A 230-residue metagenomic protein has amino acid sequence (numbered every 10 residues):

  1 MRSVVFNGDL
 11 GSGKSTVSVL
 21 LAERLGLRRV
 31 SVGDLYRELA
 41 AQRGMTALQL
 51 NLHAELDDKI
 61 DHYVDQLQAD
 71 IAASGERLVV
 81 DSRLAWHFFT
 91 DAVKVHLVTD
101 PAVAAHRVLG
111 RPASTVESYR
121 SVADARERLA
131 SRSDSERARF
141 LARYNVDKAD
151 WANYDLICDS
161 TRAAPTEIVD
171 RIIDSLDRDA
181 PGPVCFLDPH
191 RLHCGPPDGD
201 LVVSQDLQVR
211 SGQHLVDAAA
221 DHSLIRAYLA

Functional and structural regions predicted by a protein language model:
F6: Hydrophobic anchor at the beta1->P-loop junction of P-loop NTPases
G13: Conserved glycine(s) of the Walker
V17: Hydrophobic positions on the alpha1 helix immediately C-terminal to the Walker A/P-loop
V32-F89, A102-V103, S114-E117, D134: ATP-dependent small-molecule kinase phosphotransfer cores that center on conserved nucleotide phosphate-binding segments
D91-R128: Conserved phosphate-donor/acceptor-positioning beta-strand/loop module used by diverse small-molecule
E117-I168: Small-molecule kinase domains that catalyze NTP-dependent phosphoryl transfer to phosphate-bearing small molecules
R178-D206: Short alpha-helix boundary/capping and kink motifs at helix termini
G199-A230: A short, basic-hydrophobic beta/loop patch
